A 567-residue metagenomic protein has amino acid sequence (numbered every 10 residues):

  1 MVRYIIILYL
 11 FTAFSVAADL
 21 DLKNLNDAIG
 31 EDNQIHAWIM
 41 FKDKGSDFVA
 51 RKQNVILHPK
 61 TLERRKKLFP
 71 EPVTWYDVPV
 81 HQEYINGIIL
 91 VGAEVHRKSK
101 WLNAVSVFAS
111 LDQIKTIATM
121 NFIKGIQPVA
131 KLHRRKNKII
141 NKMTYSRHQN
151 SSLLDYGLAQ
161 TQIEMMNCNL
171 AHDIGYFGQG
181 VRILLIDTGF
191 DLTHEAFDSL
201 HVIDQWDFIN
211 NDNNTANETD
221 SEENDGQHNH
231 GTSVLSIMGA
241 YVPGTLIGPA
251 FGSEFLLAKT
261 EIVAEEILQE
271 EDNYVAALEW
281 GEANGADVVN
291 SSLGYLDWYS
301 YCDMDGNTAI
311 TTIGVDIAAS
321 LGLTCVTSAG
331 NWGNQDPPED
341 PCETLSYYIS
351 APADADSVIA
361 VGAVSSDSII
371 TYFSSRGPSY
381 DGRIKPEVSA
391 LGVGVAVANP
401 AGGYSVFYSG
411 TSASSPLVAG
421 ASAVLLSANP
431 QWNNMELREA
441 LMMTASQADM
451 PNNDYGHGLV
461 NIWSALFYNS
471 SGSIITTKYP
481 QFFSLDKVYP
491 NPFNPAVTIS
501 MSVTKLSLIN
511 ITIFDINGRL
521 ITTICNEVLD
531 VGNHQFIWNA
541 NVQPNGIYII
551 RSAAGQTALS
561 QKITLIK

Functional and structural regions predicted by a protein language model:
D19-T144: Inhibitory N-terminal propeptides of secreted protease zymogens
D32, A50-R51, G125, A159 (+8 more regions): Subtilisin-like serine protease catalytic core
T119-R182, E195-D198: Protease zymogen maturation seam
D187, W206-I209, Y347-S427, Q431 (+1 more regions): Extracellular S/T/G-rich loop segment that most often corresponds to the catalytic His/Ser-adjacent loop
E279-D303, S328-A329: Short acidic, glycine-rich surface-loop motifs adjacent to enzyme active sites
I475-Y489, F493-I513, Q535-N541, A554: Glycine-centered coil/turn sites that cap beta-strands in beta-rich domains
V488, F514-I521, Y548: Short, glycine-anchored, charge-dense loop/turn motifs used at functional sites
T523, V531, F536-I537, N541-K567: C-terminal tail/sorting-segment detector
